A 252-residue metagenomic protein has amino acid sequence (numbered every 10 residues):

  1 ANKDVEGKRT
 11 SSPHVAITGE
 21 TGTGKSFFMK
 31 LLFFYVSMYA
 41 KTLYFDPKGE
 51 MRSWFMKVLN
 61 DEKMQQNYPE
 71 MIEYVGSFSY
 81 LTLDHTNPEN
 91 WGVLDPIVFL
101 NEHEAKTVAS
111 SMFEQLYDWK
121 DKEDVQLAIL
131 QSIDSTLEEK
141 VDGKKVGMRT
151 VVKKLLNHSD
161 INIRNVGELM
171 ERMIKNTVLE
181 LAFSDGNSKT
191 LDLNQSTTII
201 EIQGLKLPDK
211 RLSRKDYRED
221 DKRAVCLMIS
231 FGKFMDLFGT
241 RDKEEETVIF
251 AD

Functional and structural regions predicted by a protein language model:
A1, F33-F34, M38-K41, G49 (+3 more regions): P-loop NTPase motor domains
A1-H14: Basic- and hydrophobic-enriched, low-structure N-terminal and domain-boundary segments that flank ATP-binding catalytic
I17: Hydrophobic anchor at the beta1->P-loop junction of P-loop NTPases
G22: Walker A (P-loop) phosphate-binding loop of P-loop NTPases
K25: Conserved lysine of the Walker
F28: Hydrophobic positions on the alpha1 helix immediately C-terminal to the Walker A/P-loop
Y44: Short beta-strand "acidic-cap" motif of Rossmann-like dinucleotide-binding folds
E62-G76: Acidic, Ser/Thr-rich peripheral helices and adjacent loops at domain boundaries
